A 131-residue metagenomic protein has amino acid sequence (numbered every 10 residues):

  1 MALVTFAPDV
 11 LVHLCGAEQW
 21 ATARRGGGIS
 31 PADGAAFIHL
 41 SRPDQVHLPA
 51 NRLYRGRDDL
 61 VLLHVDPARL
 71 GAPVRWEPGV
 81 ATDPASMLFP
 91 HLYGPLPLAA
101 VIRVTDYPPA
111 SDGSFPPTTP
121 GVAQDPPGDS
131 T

Functional and structural regions predicted by a protein language model:
A2-T131: Conserved, structured core segments of small domains
